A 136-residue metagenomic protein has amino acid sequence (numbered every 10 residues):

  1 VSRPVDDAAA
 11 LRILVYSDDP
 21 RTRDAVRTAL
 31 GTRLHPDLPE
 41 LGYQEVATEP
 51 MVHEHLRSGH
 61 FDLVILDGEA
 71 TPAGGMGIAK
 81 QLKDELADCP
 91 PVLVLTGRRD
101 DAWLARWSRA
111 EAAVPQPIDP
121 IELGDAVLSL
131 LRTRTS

Functional and structural regions predicted by a protein language model:
A10-G31, V64: Conserved acidic segment of CheY-like receiver
A25, I118-V127: C-terminal output helix
E45-L63: Acidic, metal-coordinating helix/loop segments flanking the phosphotransfer/catalytic sites of two-component signaling
D62, L86-P91: His-Asp phosphorelay/catalytic-motif detector in bacterial-type signaling
D62-K83: Conserved phosphotransfer microenvironments
V64, A113-V114: Two-component signal transduction core modules
G97-A113: Alpha4 helix (beta4-alpha4-beta5 surface) of REC/receiver domains from two-component response regulators
L128-S136: The C-terminal output helix
